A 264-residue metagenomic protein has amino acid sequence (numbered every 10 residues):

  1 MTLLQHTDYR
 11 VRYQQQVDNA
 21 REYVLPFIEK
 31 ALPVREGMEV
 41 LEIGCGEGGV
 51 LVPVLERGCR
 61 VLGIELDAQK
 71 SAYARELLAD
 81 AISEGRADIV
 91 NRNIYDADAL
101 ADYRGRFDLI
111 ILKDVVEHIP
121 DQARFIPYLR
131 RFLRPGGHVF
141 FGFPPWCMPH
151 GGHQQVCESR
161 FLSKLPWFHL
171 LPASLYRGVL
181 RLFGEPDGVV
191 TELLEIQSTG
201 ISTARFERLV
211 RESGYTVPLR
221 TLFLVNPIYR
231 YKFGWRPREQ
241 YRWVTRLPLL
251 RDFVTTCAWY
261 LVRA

Functional and structural regions predicted by a protein language model:
M1-G105, L109, I126, V225 (+1 more regions): Conserved N-terminal segment of class I S-adenosyl-L-methionine
N19, P120-Y128, H138-Y260: S-adenosyl-L-methionine-dependent methyltransferase catalytic module, highlighting the catalytic core
D96, E117, M148: Active-site micro-motifs of SAM-dependent methyltransferase domains
L112-K113: A short beta-strand submotif of the Rossmann-like class I SAM-dependent methyltransferase core that lines
V116, R130: A conserved short alpha-helix in the GNAT/GCN5 acetyltransferase fold that borders and helps form the acetyl-CoA
V262-A264: Active-site beta-strand termini and strand-to-loop segments that position acidic
